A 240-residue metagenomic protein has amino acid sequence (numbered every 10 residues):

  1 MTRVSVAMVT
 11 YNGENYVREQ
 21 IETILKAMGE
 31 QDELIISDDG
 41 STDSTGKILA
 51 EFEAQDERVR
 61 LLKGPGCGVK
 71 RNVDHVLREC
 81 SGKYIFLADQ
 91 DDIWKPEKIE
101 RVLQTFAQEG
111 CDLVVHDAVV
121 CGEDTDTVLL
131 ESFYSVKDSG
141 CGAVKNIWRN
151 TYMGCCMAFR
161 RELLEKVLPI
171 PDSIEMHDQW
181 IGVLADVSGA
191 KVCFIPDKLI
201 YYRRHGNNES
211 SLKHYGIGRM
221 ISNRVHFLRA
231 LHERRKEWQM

Functional and structural regions predicted by a protein language model:
T2-S5, E33, W180: Cell-envelope/extracellular polymer assembly enzymes that use nucleotide-activated donors
G13-K26: Short, well-formed alpha-helical segments that are part of the catalytic scaffolds of diverse glycosyltransferases
I24, D39-G40, C67: Conserved short acidic donor-positioning loop in nucleotide-sugar-dependent glycosyltransferases
D38-K47: A conserved acidic beta->alpha catalytic loop
G64-C80: Glycine-rich, basic loop-to-helix element that forms the pyrophosphate-binding segment of sugar-nucleotide handling
I85: Short aromatic/hydrophobic "clamp" motif used to bind/position activated sugar donors
I99-V128: Conserved donor NDP-sugar-binding/catalytic core segment of glycosyltransferases
G140-K213: Conserved nucleotide-sugar donor-binding catalytic segment
